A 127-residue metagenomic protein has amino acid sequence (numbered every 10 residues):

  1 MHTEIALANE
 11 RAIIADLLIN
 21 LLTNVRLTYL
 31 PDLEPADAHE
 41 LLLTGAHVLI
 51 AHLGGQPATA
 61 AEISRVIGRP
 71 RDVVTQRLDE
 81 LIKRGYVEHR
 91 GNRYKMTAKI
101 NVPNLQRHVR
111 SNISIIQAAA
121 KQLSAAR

Functional and structural regions predicted by a protein language model:
M1-P35: N-terminal leader segment of winged-helix/HTH proteins
T28-Y29, Q106-R127: Amphipathic alpha-helical dimerization/coiled-coil segments that flank or bridge DNA-binding/regulatory modules
P35-L41, E80, A98-V102: Short glycine/proline-centered loop/turn elements that form peptide/ligand docking sites
D37-Q56: Short helix->loop/beta-hairpin flanking segments within DNA-binding domains
L49, T59, N92-S114: Short, cationic-aromatic polyanion-contact patches
G55-I67: A short alpha-helical element within helix-turn-helix/winged-helix DNA-binding domains across DNA-binding proteins
G68-K83: Short amphipathic alpha-helical interaction segments
I82-Y94: A short, conserved structural fragment
